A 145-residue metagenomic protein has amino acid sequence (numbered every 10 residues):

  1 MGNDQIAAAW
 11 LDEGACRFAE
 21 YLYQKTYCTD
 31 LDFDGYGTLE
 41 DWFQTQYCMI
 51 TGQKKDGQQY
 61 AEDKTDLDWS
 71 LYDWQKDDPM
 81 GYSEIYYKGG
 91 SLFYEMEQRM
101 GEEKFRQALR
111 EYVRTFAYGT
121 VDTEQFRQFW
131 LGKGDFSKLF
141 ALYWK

Functional and structural regions predicted by a protein language model:
M1-M49: Zinc-dependent metallopeptidase catalytic helix centered on the HExxH motif and its immediate flanking segment
D4, A8-A9, E13, T65-W69 (+2 more regions): Flexible, active-site-adjacent loop/turn segments at secondary-structure boundaries
T26, G57-Y60, E103, F116: A short secondary-structure junction motif
L31-F33, D73-Q75, G81-K145: Amphipathic alpha-helical substructures
F43, Y60-A61, M96, F136: Extended hydrophobic/Leu-rich segments
Q44-K55, V113-T123: Short, mixed-charge aromatic SLiMs
Q58-P79: The feature captures the short pre-catalytic strand/loop hairpin that immediately precedes and shapes the active-site
